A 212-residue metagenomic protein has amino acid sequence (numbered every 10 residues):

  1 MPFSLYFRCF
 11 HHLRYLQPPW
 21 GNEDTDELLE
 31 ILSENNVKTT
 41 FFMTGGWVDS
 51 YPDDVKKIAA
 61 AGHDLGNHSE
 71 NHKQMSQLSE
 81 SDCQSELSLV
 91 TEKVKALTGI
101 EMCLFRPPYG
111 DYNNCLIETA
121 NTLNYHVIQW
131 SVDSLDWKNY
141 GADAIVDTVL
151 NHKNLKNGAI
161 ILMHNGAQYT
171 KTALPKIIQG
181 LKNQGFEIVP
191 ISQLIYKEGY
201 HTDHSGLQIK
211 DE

Functional and structural regions predicted by a protein language model:
M1, E30, E34-N36, V48-D49 (+1 more regions): C-terminal domain-boundary segment and adjacent tail
M1-L78, D82-T98, M102, Y196: Active-site beta->alpha N-cap acidic-glycine motif
R8, L32, F41, L65-H68 (+7 more regions): Conserved, mostly hydrophobic/aromatic
P19, T44-G46, E70, G110 (+3 more regions): Active-site beta-loop-alpha junctions enriched in small/polar residues
P19-E27, K73-E101, D111-N157, T170-A173: Alpha-helical scaffold elements lining the catalytic groove of polysaccharide deacetylases
V55-I58, S81-C83, D143-V146, D203-L207: Short low-complexity, flexible loop/linker segments enriched in glycine and/or proline with clustered acidic
A60-D64, T98-E101, H152-L155, S205-E212: Structural recognition of alpha->loop->beta junctions
